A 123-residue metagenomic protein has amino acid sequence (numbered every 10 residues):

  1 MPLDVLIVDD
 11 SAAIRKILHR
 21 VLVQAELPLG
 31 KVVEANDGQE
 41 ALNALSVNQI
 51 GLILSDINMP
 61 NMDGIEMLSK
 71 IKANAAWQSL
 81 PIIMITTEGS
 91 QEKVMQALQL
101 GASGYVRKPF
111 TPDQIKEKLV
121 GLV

Functional and structural regions predicted by a protein language model:
D10, K108: A Lys-centered signature of the CheY-like receiver
A12-V33: Two-component/phosphorelay signaling modules centered on CheY-like receiver
E34-N43, G64: Helix N-cap/capping motif at the beta->alpha junctions
N43, I65-Q78: Short amphipathic alpha-helix used as the core "switch/output" element in two-component signaling
D56, T86: Active-site residues of response regulator receiver
M59: Receiver (REC) domain active-site loop signature in two-component systems and cognate sites in sensor histidine kinases
E66, G89-G104, E117: Alpha4 helix (beta4-alpha4-beta5 surface) of REC/receiver domains from two-component response regulators
F110-L119: C-terminal output helix
